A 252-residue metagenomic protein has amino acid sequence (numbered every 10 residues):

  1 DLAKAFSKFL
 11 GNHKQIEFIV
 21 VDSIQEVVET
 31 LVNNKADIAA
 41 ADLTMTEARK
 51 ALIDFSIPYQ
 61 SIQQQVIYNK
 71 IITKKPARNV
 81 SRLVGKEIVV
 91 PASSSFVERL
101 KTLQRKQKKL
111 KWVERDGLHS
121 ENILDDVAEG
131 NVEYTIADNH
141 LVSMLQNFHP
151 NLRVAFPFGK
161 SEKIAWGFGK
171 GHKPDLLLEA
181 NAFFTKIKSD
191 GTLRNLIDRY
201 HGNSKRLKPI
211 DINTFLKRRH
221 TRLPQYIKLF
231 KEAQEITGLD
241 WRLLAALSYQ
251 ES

Functional and structural regions predicted by a protein language model:
D1-L10, T44, S61-S120, H140 (+1 more regions): Bilobed "Venus flytrap"/periplasmic-binding protein-like clamshell domains and structurally analogous long
L2-L10, K70-V97, L141-S143, S161-S204: Extended ligand-binding regions for polar small-molecule ligands
A3, E26-T30, S120-D126, V132 (+2 more regions): Short, hydrophobic alpha-helical packing/hinge segments within bilobed ligand-binding/sensory domains
K4, K8-R82, S143-M144, H149-K160 (+1 more regions): Acidic, polar ligand-binding/catalytic clefts
K14-V21, D42, W112-R115, R194-I197 (+1 more regions): Surface-exposed patches in mature extracellular/periplasmic domains of secreted proteins
I16-E17, V27-V28, G85-V90, E129-V132 (+4 more regions): Second-shell loop/turn segments in exported
S95-R115, V154, F184-T221: Ligand-binding clefts/hinges and TM-proximal coupling segments of bilobed small-molecule sensing domains
S204-S252: Export/targeting segments at the very N-terminus of extracytoplasmic proteins
